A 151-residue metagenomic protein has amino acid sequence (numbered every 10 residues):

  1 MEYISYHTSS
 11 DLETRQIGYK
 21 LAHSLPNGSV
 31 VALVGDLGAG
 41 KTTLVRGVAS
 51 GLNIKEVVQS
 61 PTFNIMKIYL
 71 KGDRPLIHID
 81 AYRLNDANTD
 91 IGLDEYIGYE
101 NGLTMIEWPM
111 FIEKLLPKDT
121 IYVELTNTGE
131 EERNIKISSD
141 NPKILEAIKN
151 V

Functional and structural regions predicted by a protein language model:
M1-K20: N-terminal pre-Walker A segment at the start of P-loop NTPase domains
E2-I4, E95-V151: Short phosphate-coordinating micro-motif centered on Lys-Gly-acidic
V31-L33: Hydrophobic anchor at the beta1->P-loop junction of P-loop NTPases
G38: Walker A (P-loop) phosphate-binding loop of P-loop NTPases
K41: Conserved lysine of the Walker
I54-Y69: Short beta-strand-centered segment that lines the nucleotide-binding/catalytic pocket of NTP-utilizing
I68-M110: Conserved nucleotide-sensing/catalytic segment adjacent to the nucleotide-binding pocket in NTP-handling enzymes
